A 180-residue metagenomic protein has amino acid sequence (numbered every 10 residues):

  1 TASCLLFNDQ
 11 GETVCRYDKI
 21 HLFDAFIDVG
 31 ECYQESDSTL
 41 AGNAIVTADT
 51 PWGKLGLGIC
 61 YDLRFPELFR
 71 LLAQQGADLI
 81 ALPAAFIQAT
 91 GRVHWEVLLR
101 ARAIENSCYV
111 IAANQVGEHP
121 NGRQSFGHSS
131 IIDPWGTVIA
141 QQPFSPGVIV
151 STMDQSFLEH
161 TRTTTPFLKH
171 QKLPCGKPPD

Functional and structural regions predicted by a protein language model:
T1-Q75, Q88-G91, V97, H160 (+1 more regions): Active-site catalytic loop in hydrolytic enzyme cores
L6-N8, I132-D133, S151-T152: Short beta-strand-to-turn element immediately C-terminal to the catalytic PLP-Schiff-base lysine in fold type I
K19, K54, R123, K169-K172 (+1 more regions): Context-gated lysine
H21, G117, P146, Q155-F157: Residue-level detector of flexible, active-site-proximal loop/helix-junction positions within diverse enzyme catalytic
A25-F26, C32, F144, V150-S151 (+2 more regions): Residue-level detector of alpha-helical recognition elements and their boundaries
F26, L71, S107, K169 (+1 more regions): Enrichment for repetitive, rod-forming helical segments
K54, C60-I149: CN hydrolase (nitrilase-like) catalytic-core segments centered on the catalytic cysteine and neighboring Lys/Glu
S156-D180: A short C-terminal boundary segment appended to hydrolase-like catalytic domains
